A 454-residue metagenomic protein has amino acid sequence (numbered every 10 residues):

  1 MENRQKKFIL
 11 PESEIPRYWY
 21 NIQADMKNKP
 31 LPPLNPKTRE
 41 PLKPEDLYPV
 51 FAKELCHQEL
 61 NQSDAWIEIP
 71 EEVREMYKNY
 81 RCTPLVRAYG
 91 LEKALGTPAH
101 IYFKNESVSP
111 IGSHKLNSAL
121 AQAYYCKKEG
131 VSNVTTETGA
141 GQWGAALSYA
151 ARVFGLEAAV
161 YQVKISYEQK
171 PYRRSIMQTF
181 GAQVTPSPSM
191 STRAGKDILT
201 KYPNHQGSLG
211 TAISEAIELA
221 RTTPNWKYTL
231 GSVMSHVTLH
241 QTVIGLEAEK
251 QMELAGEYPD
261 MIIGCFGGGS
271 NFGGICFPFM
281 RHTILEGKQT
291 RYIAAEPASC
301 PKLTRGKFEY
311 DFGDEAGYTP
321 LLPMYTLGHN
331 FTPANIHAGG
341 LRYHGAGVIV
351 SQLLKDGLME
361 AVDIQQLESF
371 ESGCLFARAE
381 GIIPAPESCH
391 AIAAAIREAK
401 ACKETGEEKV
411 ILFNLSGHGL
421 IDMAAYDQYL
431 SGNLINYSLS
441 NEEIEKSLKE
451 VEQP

Functional and structural regions predicted by a protein language model:
N3-V131: Positively charged, low-complexity intrinsically disordered leader regions
E68, I198-H236, I244, G256 (+3 more regions): Active-site/ligand-binding loops adjacent to catalytic centers
N105-L116, V134-W143, M234-V237, I263-G268 (+4 more regions): Active-site nucleophile and cofactor-binding loops and adjacent substrate-binding regions of central metabolic enzymes
S118, C126-I165, Y258-F272, Y292 (+2 more regions): A short, small-residue-rich loop immediately preceding and capping a beta-strand
A121-V131, A145-E157, Q178-T179, C276-E286 (+1 more regions): Alpha-helix C-terminal capping segments
W143-Q206, K302-F312, M423-S431: Active-site-proximal loop->helix
K250-E257: Phosphate/pyrophosphate-binding loops at sites that engage ATP/ADP/AMP, CoA/4′-phosphopantetheine, polyphosphate
F266-S270, G274, Q366-A424, Q428-G432: Claisen-condensing/thiolase-fold acyl-transfer catalytic domains that form or cleave C-C bonds in fatty acid
